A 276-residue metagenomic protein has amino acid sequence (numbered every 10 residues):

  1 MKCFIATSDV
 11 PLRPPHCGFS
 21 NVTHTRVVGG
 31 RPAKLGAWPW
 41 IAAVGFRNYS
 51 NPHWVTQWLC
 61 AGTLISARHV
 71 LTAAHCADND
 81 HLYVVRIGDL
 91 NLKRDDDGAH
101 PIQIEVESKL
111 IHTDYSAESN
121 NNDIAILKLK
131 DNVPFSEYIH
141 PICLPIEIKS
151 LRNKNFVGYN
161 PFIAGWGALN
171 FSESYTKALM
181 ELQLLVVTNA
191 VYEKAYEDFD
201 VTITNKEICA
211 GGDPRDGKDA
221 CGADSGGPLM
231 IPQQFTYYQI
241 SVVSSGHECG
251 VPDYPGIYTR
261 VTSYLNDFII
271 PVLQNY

Functional and structural regions predicted by a protein language model:
M1-L71, V84, D89, D213: Protease-domain processing segments flanking chymotrypsin-fold serine proteases, especially trypsin-like
G18, T23-V27, I41-V55, P145-S150 (+2 more regions): Extracellular trypsin-like serine protease catalytic domains
N21, R26, V44-R47, V70-A73 (+3 more regions): Conserved H-D interstitial segment of serine endopeptidase catalytic domains
G29-G36, Y115-A117, L151-R152, P255: Conserved, non-catalytic sequence blocks in retroelement Pol enzymes and Pol-derived host proteins
P32, D95-P101, E118-N121, S136 (+2 more regions): Gly/Ser-enriched beta-turn/beta-hairpin loop segments
A37-P39, D80-L82, I87, P101 (+5 more regions): Extracytoplasmic
R68-T72, D123-L129, C209: A generic structural motif
A117-P141, N155-W166: Serine endopeptidase catalytic core focused on the charge-relay Asp
